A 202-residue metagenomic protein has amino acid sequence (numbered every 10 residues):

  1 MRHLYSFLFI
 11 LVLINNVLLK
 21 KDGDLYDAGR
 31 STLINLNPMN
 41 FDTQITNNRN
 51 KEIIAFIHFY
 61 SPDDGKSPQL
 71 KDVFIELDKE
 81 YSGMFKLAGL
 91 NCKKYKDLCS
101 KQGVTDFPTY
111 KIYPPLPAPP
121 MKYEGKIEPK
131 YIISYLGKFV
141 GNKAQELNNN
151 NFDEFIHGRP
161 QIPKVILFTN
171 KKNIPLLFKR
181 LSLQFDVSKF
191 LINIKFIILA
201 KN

Functional and structural regions predicted by a protein language model:
R2-F56, E76, E80-K164, T169-K171 (+2 more regions): N-terminal leader/targeting and pre-domain segments
Y60-D64, D106: Short pre-active-site segment immediately N-terminal to redox-active cysteine/selenocysteine motifs in thiol-based
G65-S82, K172-L191: Typically the conserved alpha-helix immediately C-terminal to a functionally engaged Cys/Sec in thioredoxin-like
